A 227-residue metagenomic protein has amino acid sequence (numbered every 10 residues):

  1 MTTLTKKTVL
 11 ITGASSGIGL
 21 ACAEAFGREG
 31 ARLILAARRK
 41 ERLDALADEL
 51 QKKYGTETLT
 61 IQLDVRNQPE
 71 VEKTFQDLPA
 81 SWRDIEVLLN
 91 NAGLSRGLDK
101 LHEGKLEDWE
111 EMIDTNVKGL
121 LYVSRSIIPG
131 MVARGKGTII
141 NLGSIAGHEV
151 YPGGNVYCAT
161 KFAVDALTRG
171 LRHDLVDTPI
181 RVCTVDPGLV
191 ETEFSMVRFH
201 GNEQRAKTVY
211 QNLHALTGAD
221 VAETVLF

Functional and structural regions predicted by a protein language model:
T8, S15-G17: Conserved glycine-rich cofactor-binding loop
A31-A45: Conserved glycine-rich Rossmann-like NAD(P)H-binding loop of the short-chain dehydrogenase/reductase
K40-E41, Q62-K73, L106: The beta1-alpha1 cofactor-binding region of Rossmann-like NAD(H)/NADP(H)-dependent oxidoreductases
D99-L101, D108-E110: Substrate-binding pocket helix/loop in short-chain dehydrogenase/reductase
S124, T160: Active-site helix of classical SDR
S144: Residue(s) in the substrate-gating loop at a strand-loop-helix junction that position the organic substrate next
T184-V185, Q204-F227: C-terminal helical subdomain
